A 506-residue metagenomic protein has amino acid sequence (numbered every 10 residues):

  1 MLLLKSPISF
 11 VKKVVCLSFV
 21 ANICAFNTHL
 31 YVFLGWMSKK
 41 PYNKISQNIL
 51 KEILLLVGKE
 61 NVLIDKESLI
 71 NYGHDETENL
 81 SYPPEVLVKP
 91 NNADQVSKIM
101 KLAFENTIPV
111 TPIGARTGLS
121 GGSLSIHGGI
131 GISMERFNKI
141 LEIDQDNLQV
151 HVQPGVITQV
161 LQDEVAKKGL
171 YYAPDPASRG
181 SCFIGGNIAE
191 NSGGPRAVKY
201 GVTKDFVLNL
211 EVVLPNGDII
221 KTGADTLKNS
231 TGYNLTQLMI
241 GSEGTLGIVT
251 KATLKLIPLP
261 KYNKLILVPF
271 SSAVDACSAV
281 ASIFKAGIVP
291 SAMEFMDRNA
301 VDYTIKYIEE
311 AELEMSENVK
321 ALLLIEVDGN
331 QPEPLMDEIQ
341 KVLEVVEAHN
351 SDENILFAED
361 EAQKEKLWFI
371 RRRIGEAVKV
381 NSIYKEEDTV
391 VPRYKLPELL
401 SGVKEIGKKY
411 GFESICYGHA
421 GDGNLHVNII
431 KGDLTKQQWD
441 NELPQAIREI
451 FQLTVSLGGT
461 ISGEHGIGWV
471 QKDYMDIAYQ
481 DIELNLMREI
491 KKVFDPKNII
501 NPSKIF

Functional and structural regions predicted by a protein language model:
L2-P7, C16-K101, G118-L148, A177 (+3 more regions): N-terminal flexible segment immediately upstream of the FAD-binding catalytic core in FAD-dependent oxidoreductases
K59, V455-I467, P496-I499: Alpha-helix capping/hinge segments and adjacent helical runs
I64-H74, L254, P258, L267-P269 (+3 more regions): C-terminal substrate-recognition/cap domain of FAD-linked oxidoreductases
K139-E294, I500: FAD-binding subdomain of flavoenzyme oxidoreductases
D218, Q471-F506: Activity-critical C-terminal alpha-helical subdomain
